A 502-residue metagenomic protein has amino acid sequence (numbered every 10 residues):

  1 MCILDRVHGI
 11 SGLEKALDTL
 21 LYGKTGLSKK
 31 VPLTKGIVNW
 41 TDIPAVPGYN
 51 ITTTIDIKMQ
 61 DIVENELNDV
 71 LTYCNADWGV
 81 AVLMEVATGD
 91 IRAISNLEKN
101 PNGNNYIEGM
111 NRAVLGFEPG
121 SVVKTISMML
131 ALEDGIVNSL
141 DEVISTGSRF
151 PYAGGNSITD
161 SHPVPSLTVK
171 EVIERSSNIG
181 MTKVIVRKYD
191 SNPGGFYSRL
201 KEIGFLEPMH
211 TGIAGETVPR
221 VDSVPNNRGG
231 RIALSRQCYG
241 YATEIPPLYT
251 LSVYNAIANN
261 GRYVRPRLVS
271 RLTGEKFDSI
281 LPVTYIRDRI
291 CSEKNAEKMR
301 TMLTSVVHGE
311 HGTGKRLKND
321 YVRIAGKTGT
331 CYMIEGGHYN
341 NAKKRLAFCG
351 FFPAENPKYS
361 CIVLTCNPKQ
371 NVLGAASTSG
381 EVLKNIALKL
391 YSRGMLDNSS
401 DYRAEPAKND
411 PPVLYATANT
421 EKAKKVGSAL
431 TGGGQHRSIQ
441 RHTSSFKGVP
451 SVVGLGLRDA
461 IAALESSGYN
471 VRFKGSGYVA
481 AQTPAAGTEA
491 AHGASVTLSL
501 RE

Functional and structural regions predicted by a protein language model:
M1-G79, N100-P101, P282-Y285, D397-H442: Extracytoplasmic/periplasmic proteins that interact with beta-lactams or build/remodel peptidoglycan
S11, K15, T19, Y49 (+15 more regions): Solvent-exposed, polar/charged alpha-helical surfaces in well-ordered, non-transmembrane soluble domains, broadly
L27-D42, I55, G79-G120, I126-T365: Beta-lactam-recognizing serine transpeptidase/beta-lactamase-like catalytic domain environment
P47-I51, D77-V80, S235-Q237, R345-A347 (+5 more regions): Envelope-exposed proteins and targeting segments
C74, D134-G135, I203, R393 (+1 more regions): Residues at alpha-helix termini
S121, D141-E142, T488, A494: Surface-exposed loop/turn positions
Y321, V363, G374, N385-E502: Ligand-recognition elements built from short beta-strands and adjacent flexible loops
P368-S377: A short acidic/glycine-rich loop-to-helix N-cap element
